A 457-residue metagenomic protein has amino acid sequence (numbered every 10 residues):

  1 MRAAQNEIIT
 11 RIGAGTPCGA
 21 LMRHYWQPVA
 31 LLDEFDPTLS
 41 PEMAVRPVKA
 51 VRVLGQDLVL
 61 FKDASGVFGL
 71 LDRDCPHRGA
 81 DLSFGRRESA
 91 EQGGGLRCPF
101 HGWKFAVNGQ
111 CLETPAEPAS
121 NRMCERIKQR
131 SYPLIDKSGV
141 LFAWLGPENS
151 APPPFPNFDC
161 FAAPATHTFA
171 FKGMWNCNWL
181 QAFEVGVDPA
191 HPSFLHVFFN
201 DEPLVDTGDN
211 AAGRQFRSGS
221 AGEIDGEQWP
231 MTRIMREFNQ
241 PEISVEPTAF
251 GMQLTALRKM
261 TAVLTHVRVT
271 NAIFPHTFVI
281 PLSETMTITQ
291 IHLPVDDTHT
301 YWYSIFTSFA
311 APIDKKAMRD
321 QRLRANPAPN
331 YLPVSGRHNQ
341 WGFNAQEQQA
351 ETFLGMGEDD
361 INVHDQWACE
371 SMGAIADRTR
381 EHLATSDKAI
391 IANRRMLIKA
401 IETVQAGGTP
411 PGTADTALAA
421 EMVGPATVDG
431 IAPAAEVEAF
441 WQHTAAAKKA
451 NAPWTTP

Functional and structural regions predicted by a protein language model:
M1-W26, A30: A boundary/linker detector
G13-A14, L21, D74, N121 (+1 more regions): Short, functionally important structural connectors and interaction interfaces within domains
A14, D36, V67, G79 (+1 more regions): C-terminal catalytic domain of Rieske-type non-heme iron oxygenases
L21-W26, F68, C111, A389: Tryptophan-centered short beta-strand motifs
R23, K128, I135-K137, M286 (+1 more regions): A short, structural micro-pattern
L31-F169, A262-L264, I375, V437-P457: Rieske [2Fe-2S] iron-sulfur-binding domain
